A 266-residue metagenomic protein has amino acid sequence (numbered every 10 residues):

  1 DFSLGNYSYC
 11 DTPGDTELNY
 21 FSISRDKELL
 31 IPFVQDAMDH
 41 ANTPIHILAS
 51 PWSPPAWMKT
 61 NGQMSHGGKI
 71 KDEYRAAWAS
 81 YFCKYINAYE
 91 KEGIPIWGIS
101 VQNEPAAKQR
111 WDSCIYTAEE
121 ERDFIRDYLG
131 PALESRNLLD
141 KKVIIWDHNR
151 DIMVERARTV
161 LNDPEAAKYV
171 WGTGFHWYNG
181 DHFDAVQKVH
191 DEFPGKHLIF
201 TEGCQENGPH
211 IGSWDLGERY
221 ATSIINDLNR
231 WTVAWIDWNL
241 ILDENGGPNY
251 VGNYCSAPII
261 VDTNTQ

Functional and structural regions predicted by a protein language model:
D1, Q102, H176, W238: Conserved residues at the C-terminal ends of beta-strands
D1-W97, T117, D127: N-terminal catalytic cores of secreted or lumenal carbohydrate-active enzymes
F2-N6, P55-G62, P105-R110, M153-E155 (+1 more regions): Short acidic/His/Gly/Ser-rich catalytic and metal-binding motifs that mark active-site loops of diverse hydrolases
Y7-G14, G62-G67, C114-T117, V160-L161 (+3 more regions): Short secondary-structure boundary/capping segments
I47, I99, T173, D227 (+1 more regions): Conserved, mostly hydrophobic/aromatic
S50-P55, Q102, N149, I241: Short glycine-enriched loops at secondary-structure junctions
A76-G98, P105-P209, E218: Active-site neighborhood of glycoside hydrolase catalytic domains
F200-Q266: Aromatic/acidic polysaccharide-binding cleft in carbohydrate-active enzymes
